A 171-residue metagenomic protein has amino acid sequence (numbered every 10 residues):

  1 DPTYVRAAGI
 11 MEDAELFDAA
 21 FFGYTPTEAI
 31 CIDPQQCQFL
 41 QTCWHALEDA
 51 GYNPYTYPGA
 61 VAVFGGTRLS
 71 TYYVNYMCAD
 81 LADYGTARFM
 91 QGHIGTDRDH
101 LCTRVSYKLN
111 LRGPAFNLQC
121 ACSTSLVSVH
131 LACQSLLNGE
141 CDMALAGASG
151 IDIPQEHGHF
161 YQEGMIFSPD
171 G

Functional and structural regions predicted by a protein language model:
D1-G171: Cys-dependent condensing catalytic cores that perform Claisen condensation/acyl-transfer in fatty-acid/polyketide
